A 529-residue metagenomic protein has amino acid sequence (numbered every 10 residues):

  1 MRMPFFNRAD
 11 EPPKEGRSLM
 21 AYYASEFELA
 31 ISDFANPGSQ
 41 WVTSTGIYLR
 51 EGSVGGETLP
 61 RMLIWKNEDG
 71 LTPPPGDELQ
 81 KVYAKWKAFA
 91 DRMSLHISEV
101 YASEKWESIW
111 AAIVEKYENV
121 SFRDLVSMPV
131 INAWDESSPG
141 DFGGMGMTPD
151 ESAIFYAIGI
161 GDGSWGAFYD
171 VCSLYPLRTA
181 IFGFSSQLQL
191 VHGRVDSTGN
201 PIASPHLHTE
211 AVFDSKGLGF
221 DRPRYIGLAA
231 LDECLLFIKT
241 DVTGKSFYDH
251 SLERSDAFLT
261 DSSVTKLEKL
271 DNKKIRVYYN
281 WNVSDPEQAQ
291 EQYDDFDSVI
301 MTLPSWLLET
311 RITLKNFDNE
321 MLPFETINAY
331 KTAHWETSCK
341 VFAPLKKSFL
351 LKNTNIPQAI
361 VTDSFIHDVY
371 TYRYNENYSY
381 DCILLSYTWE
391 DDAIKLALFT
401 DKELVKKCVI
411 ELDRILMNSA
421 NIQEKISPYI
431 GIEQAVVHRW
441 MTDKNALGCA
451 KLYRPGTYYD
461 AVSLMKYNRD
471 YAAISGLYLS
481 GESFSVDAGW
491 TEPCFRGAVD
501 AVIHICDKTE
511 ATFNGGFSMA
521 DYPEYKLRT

Functional and structural regions predicted by a protein language model:
M1-A102, L307, I312-T313: N-terminal glycine-rich phosphate/pyrophosphate-binding loop and immediately adjacent elements
R2-K14, E99-K116, H192-L228, E325-H334 (+3 more regions): Active-site rim elements
I31-V42, I113, E136-G140, E424: Surface-exposed patches in mature extracellular/periplasmic domains of secreted proteins
D33, W41-G46, D135, G163-A167 (+6 more regions): Short catalytic/ligand-binding loop motif for oxyanion handling, primarily in non-cytosolic enzymes, centered on
G46-L59, S263-E291, H438-D460: Charged, often glycine-rich, active-site loop that binds/positions anionic groups
L95-K273, W281-S284, L307, I312: Active-site/ligand-binding neighborhood in enzyme catalytic cores
S263-L384, T388-D391: Mid-domain catalytic core of redox enzymes that form a hydrophobic substrate pocket/lid adjacent to a catalytic redox
K274, D294, P344, N353-T529: Conserved flavin/dinucleotide-binding core of flavoenzymes
